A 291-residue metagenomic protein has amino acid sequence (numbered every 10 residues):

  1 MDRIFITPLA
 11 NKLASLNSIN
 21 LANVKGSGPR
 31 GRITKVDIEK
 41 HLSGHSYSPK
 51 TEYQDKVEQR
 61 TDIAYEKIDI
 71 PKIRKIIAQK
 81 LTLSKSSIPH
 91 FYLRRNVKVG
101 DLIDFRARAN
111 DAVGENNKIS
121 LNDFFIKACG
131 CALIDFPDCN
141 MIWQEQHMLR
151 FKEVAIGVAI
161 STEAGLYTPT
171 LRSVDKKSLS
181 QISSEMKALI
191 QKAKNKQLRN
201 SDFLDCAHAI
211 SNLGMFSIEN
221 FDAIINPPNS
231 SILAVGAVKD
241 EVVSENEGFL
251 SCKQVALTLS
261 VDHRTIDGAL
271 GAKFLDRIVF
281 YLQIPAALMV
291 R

Functional and structural regions predicted by a protein language model:
M1-F5: Acidic, low-complexity mobile loops and tails
L9, L13-N23, P29-D37, H45-R291: C-terminal catalytic/motor cores of large multi-domain enzyme assemblies
